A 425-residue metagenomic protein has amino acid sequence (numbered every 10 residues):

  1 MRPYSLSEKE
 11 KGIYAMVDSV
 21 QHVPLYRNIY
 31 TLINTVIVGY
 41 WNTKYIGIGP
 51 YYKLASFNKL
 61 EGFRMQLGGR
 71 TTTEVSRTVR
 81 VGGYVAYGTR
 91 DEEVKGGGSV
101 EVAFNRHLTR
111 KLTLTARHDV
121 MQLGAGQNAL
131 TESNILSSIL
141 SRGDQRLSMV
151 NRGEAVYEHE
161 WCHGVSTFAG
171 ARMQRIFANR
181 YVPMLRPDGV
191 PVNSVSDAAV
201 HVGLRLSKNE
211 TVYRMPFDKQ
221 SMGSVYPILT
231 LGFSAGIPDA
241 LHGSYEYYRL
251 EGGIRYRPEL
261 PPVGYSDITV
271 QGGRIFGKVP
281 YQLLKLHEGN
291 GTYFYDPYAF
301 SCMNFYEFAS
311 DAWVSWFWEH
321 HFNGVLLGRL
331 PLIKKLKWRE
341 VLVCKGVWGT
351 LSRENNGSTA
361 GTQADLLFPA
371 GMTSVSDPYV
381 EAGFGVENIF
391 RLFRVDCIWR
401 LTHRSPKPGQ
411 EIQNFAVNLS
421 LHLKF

Functional and structural regions predicted by a protein language model:
M1-F425: Exposed, low-structure sequence patches enriched in small/polar residues
